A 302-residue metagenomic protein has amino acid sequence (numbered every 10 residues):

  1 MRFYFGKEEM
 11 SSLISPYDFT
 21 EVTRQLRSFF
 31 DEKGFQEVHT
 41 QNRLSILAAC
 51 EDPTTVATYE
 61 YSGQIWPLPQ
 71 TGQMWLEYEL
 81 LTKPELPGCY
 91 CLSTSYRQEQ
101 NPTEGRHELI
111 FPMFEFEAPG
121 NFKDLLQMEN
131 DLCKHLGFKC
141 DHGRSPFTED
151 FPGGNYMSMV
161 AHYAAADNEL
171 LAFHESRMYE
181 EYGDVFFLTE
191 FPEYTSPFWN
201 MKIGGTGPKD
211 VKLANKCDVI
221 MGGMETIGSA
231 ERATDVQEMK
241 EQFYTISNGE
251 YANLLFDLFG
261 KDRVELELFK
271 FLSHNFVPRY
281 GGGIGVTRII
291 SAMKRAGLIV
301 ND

Functional and structural regions predicted by a protein language model:
M1-T55: TRNA-binding/sensing appendages of the translation machinery
D18-V22, N121-M128: Short amphipathic alpha-helical segments
Q25-L26, M128, E267: Short, hydrophobic/aromatic alpha-helical segments in well-folded domains
R43-L47, S145-G153, F191-E193: A glycine-rich phosphate-binding loop feature that marks nucleotide/adenosyl-phosphate handling sites
T54-P119, K123, G153-D302: A translation/RNA-centric and nucleic-acid-associated enzymatic feature enriched in Class II aminoacyl-tRNA synthetases
L126-G137: Short amphipathic C-terminal alpha-helix that caps PH/PH-like domains
L136-T148: Flexible helix-coil linker/hinge segments at domain or subdomain boundaries
